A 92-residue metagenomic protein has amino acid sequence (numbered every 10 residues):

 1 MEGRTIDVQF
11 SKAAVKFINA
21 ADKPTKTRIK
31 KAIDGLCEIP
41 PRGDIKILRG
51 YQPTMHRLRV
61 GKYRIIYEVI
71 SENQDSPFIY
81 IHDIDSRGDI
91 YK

Functional and structural regions predicted by a protein language model:
M1-I6, K16-F17, L36-I39: Short hydrophobic/aromatic-rich motifs at helix boundaries and adjacent loops
M1-V8, P24-T27, L58-V60, R64 (+1 more regions): Enriched for short, Lys/Arg-rich terminal
K16, G43, G88: Glycine-centered loop/turn positions within well-structured domains that cap or flank conserved ligand/cofactor-binding
K16-P24: Surface-exposed, Lys/Arg-rich phosphate-binding patches that contact polyanionic backbones
F17, T54, I90: Flexible, glycine-rich phosphate/dinucleotide-binding loops and adjacent beta-alpha linkers at cofactor/substrate
K26, K30-D34: Short, well-structured alpha-helical segments
D34-R57: A short, surface-exposed loop/turn module that caps and links secondary-structure elements
